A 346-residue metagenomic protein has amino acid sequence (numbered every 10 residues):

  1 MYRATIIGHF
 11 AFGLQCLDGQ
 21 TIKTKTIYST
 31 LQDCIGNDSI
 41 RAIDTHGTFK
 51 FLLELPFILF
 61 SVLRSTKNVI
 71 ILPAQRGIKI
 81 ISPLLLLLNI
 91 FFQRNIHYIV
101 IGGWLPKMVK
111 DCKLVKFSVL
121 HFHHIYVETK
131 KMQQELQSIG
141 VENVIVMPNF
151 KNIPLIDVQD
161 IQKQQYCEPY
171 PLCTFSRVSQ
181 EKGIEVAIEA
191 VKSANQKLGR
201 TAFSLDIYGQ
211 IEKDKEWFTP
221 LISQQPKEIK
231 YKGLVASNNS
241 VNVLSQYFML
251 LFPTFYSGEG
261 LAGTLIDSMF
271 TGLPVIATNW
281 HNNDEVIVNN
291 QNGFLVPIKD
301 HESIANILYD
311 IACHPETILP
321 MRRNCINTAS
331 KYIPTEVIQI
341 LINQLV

Functional and structural regions predicted by a protein language model:
T5-I7, K163-K182, A187-S193, L205-D206: Conserved donor-binding/catalytic core segment of Leloir-type glycosyltransferases
I22-K25, S179-N195, E259, E302: A conserved mid-protein helix/loop that constitutes part of the nucleotide-sugar donor-binding site
D44, S204-W217, G233: Glycosyltransferase donor-sugar binding loop
L120-V158: Donor nucleotide-sugar binding/catalytic pocket of nucleotide-sugar-dependent glycosyltransferases
F218-N238: Nucleotide-activated donor-binding/catalytic signature segment of Leloir-type glycosyltransferases, i.e., the conserved
S245-E259, L273: Acidic donor-binding loop of glycosyltransferase active sites
N289-N290, F294-H301, D310-E316: Conserved acidic donor-binding segment of nucleotide-sugar-dependent glycosyltransferases
S303, D310, T317-K331: A short, well-ordered alpha-helix in the C-terminal region of glycosyltransferases
